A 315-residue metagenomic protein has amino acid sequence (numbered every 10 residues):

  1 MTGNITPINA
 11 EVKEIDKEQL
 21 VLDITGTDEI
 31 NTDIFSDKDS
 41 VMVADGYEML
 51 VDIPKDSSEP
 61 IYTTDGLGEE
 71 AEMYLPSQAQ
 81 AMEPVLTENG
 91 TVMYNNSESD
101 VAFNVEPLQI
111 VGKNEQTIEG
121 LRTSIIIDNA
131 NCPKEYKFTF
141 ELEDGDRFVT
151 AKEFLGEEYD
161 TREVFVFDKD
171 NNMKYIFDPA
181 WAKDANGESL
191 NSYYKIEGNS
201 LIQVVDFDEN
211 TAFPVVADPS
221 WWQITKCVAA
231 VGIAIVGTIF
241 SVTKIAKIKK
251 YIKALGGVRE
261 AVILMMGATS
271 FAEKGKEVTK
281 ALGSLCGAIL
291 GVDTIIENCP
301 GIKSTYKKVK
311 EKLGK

Functional and structural regions predicted by a protein language model:
M1-T2, G232: Cleavable Sec-type N-terminal signal peptides
G3-W221: Charged substrate-recognition surface patches at the periphery of nucleic-acid/ligand-binding domains
W222-Y306, K310: Compositionally biased, low-complexity segments of secreted and virulence-associated proteins that act as
